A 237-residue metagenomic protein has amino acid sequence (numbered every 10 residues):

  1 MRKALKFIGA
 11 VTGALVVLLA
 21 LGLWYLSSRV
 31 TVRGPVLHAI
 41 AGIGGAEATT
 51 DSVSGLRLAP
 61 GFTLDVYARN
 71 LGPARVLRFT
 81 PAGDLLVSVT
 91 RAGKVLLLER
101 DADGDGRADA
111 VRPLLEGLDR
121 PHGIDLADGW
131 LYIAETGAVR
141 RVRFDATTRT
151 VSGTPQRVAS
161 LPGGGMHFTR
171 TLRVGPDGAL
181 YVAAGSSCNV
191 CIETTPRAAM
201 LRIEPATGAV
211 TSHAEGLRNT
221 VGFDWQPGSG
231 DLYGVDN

Functional and structural regions predicted by a protein language model:
M1-L18: N-terminal Sec-pathway targeting helices
V17-N237: Beta-propeller domains with acidic blade repeats across secreted/periplasmic ectodomains and cytosolic WD/CNH propellers
